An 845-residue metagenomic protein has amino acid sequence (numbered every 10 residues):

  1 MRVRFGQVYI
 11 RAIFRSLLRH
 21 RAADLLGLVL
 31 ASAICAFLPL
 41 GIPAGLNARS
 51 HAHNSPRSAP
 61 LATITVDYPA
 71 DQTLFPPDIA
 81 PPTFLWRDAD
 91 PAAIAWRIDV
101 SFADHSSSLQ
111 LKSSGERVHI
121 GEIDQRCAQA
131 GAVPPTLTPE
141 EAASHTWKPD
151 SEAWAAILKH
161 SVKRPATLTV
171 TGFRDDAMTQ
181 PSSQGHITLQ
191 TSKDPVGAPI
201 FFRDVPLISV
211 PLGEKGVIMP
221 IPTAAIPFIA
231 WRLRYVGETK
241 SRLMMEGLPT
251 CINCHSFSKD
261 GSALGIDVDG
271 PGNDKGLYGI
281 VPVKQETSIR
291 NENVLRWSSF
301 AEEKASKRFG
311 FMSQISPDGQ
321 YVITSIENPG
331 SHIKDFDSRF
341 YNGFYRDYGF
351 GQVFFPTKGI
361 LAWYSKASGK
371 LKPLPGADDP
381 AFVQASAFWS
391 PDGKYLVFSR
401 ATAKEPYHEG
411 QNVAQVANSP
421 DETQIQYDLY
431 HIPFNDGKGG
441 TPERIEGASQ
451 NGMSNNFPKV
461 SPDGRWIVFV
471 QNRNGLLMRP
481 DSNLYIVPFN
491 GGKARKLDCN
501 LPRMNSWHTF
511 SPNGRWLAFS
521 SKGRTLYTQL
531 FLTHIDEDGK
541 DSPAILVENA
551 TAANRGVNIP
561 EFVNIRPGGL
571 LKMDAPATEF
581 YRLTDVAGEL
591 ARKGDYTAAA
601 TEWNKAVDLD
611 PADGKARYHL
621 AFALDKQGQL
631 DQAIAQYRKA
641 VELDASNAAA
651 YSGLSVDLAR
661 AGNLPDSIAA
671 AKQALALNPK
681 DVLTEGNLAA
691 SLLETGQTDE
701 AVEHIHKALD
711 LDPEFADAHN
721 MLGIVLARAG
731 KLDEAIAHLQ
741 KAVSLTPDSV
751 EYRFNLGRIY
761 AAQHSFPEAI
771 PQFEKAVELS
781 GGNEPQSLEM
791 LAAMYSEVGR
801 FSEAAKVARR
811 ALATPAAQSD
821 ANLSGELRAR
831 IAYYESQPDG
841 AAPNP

Functional and structural regions predicted by a protein language model:
L46-D610, K615, F622, A690: Sequence signature of WD/YWTD-type beta-propeller architectures
G556-M573, F580, R809-P845: Terminal, low-structured helical/coil segments at or just beyond the last alpha-helical repeat
G594-E602, D625-K639, R660-Q673, L683 (+5 more regions): Structural signature of tandem alpha-helical TPR/SEL1-like repeats, specifically the intra-repeat loop/turn
K605-D608, K639-E642, Q673-A676, K707-D710 (+3 more regions): Conserved structural position within tetratricopeptide repeats
D613, N647, D681, F715 (+3 more regions): Residue-level recognition of tetratricopeptide repeat
